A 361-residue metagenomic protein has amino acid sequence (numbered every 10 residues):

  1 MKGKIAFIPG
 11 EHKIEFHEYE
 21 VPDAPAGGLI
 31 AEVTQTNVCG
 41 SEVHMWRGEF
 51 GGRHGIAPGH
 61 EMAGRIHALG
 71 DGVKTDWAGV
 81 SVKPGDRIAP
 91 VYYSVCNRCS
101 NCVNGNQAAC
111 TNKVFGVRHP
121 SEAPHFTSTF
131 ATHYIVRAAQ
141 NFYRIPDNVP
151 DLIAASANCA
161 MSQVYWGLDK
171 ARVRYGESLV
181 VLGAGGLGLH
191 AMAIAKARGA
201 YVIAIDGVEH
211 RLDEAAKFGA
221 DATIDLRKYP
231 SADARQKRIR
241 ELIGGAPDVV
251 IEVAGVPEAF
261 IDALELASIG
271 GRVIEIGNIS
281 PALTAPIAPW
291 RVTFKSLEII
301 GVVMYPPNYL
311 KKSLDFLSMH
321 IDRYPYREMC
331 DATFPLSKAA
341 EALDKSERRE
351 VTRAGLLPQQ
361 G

Functional and structural regions predicted by a protein language model:
M1, K237-R238, G245, I261-L264 (+1 more regions): C-terminal hydrophobic helical "lid"/dimerization subdomain of Rossmann-like NAD(P)H-dependent oxidoreductases
P22-T36, E49-V103, P146-N148: Glycine-rich beta-strand-centered segment in the early N-terminal region that forms part of a ligand/cofactor-binding
A89, I251, I274: N-terminal Rossmann-like NAD(P) cofactor-binding module of classical short-chain dehydrogenase/reductase
C96-L182: NAD(P)H dinucleotide-binding glycine-rich loop of Rossmann-like/cofactor-binding domains, especially the beta1-alpha1
S178-V181, K196-D262: Adenosine-nucleotide cofactor-binding segment
G188-L189: N-terminal Rossmann-fold NAD(P) dinucleotide-binding loop
P257-I321, P358-G361: Glycine-rich phosphate-binding loop and adjacent beta-alpha segment of Rossmann(oid) nucleotide-cofactor-binding
